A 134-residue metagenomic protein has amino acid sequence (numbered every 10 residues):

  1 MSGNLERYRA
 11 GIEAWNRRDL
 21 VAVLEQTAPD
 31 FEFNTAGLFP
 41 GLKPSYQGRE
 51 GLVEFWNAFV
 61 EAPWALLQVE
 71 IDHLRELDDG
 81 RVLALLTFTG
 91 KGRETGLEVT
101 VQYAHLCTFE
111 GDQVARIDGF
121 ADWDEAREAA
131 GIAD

Functional and structural regions predicted by a protein language model:
M1, N57-D134: A beta-strand edge to alpha-helix "cap/lid" segment located at domain peripheries
M1-P29, E128-D134: Short, low-complexity N-terminal intrinsically disordered segments enriched in polar/charged residues
L5, V21-L24, A28-D78: A solvent-exposed, acidic/Ser-Thr-rich amphipathic alpha-helical stretch
Y8, G37-G41, G92, G111: Residue-level detector of alpha-helix boundaries and kinks
I12, G41, A115: Generic anion/oxyanion-binding catalytic loop in active/binding sites
